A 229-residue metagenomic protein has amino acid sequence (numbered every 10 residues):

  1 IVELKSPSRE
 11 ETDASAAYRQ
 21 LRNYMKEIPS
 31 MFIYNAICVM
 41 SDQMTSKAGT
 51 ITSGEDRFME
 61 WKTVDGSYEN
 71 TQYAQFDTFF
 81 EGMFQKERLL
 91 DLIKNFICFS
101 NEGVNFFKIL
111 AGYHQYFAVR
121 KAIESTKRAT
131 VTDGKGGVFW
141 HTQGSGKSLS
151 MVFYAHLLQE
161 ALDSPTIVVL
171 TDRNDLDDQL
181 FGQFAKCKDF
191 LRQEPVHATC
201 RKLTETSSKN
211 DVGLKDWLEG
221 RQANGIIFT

Functional and structural regions predicted by a protein language model:
I1-T166, T171, D175-L191, Q222-I226: ATP-dependent helicase/translocase motor core
I33-C38, Q193-D211: A generic structural motif
K202-I227: Conserved motor-coupling elements within RecA-like helicase/translocase cores
